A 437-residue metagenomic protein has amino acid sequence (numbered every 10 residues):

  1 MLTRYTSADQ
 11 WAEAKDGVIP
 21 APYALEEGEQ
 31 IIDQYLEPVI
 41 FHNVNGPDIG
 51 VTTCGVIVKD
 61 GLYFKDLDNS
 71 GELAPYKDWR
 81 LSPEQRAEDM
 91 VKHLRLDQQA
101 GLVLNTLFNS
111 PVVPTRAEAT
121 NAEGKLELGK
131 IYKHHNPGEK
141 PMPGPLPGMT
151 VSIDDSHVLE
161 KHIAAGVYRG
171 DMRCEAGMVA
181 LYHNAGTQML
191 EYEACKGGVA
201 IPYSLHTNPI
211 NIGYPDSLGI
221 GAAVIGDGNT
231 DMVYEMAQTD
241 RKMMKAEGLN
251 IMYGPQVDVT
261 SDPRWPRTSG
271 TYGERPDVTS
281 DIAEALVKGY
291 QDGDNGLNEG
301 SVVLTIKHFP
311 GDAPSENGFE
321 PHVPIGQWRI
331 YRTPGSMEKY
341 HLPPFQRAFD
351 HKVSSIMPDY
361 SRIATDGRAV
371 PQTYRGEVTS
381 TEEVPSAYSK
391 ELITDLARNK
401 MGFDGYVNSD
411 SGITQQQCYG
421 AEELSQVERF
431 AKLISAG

Functional and structural regions predicted by a protein language model:
M1-G437: Glycoside hydrolase catalytic-domain context in secreted enzymes
